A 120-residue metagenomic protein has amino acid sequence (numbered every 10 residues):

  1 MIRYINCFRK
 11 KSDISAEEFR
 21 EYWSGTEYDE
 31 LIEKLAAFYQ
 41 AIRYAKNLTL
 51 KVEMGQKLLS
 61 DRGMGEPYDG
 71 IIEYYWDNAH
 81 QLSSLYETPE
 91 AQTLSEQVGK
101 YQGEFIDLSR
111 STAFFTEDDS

Functional and structural regions predicted by a protein language model:
M1-S120: Macromolecular interaction modules
